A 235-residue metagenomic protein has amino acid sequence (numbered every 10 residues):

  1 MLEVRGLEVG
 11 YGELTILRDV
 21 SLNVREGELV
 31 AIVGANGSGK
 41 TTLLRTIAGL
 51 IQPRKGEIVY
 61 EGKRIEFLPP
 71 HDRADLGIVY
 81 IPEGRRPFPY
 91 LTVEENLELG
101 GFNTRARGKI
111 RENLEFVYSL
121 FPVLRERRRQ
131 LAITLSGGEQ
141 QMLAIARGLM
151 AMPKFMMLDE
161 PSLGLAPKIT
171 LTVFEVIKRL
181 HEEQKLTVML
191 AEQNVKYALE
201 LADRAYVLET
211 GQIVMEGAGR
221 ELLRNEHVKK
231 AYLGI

Functional and structural regions predicted by a protein language model:
G12, L68, V93-E112, L120-P122 (+2 more regions): ABC-type ATPase nucleotide-binding domains, specifically the catalytic core motifs of the NBD
V33-A35: The feature captures the beta-strand-to-loop junction immediately N-terminal to the Walker
A48: Helix-to-loop junction immediately C-terminal to a conserved catalytic motif
G56-R64, L76, I110-L114: Conserved ABC transporter NBD signature motif
L91, L135, G148-L149: ABC ATPase signature
M150-K154: A short, proline-enriched helix->beta-strand linker immediately N-terminal to the Walker B motif in ABC-type P-loop
L171-K185: Helical segment within the ABC ATPase nucleotide-binding domain
